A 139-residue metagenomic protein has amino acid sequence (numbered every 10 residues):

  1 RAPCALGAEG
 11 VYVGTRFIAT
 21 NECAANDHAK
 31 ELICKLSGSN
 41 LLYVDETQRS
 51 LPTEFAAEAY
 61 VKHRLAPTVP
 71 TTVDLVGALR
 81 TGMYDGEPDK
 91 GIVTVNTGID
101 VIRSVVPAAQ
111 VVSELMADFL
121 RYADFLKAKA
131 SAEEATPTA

Functional and structural regions predicted by a protein language model:
R1-A139: Conserved active-site-proximal phosphate/metal-binding subdomains
